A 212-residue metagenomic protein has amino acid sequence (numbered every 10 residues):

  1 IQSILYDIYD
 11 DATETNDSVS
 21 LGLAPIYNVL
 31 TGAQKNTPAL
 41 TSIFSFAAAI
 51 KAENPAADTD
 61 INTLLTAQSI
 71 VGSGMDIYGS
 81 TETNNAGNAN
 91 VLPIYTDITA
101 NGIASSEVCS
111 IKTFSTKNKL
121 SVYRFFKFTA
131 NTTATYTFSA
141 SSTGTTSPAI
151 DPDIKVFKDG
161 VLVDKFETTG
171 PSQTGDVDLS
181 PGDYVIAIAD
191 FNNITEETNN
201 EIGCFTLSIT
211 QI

Functional and structural regions predicted by a protein language model:
I1-A56: Active-site-proximal alpha-helical
T15, G144-S147: Intrinsically disordered, low-complexity coil segments
E53-T135, S141-T145, T168-T169, T210-I212: Non-catalytic extracellular/lumenal accessory regions of secreted precursors
R124-K127, T146, D153-V163, V177-I212: C-terminal edge strands of extracellular/lumenal beta-sandwich accessory domains
F138-A140, D151-D153: Extracellular attachment fibers and their assembly/anchoring modules in secreted or virion-surface proteins
A149-D151, S172-Q173: Short, surface-exposed coil-to-beta transition loops
V163-P171: Solvent-exposed serine/threonine-rich low-complexity stretches and specific carbohydrate-binding patches
G170-D178: Beta-sandwich interaction modules
